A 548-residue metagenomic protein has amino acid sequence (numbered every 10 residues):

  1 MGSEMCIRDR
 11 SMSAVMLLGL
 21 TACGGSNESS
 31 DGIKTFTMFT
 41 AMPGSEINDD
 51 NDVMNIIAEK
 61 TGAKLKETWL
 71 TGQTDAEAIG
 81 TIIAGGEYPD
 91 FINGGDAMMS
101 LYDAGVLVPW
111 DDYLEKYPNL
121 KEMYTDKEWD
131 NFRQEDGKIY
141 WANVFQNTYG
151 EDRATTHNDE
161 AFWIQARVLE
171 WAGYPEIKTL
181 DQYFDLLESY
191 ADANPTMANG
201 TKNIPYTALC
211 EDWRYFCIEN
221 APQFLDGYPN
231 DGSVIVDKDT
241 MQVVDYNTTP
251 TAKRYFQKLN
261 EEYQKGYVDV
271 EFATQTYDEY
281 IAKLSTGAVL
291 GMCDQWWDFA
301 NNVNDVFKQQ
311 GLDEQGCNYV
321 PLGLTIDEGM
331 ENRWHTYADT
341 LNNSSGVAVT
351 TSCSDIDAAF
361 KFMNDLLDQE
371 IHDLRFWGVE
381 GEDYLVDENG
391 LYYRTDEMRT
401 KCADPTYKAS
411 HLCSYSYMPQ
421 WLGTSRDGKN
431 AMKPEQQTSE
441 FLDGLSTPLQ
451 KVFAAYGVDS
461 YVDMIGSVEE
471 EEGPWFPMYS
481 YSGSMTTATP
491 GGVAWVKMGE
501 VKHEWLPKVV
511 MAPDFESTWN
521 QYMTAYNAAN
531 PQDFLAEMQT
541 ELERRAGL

Functional and structural regions predicted by a protein language model:
M1-I7: Short, small-residue-biased leader/transition segments that mark boundaries at the very start of proteins
R10-G19: Bacterial N-terminal signal peptides
L18-Q182, E219-N220, D226-I235, T240-N247 (+1 more regions): Conserved N-terminal structural module of periplasmic/extracytoplasmic solute-binding proteins
I33-F36, T61-L65, G85-D90, A104-V108 (+6 more regions): Loop/turn elements at helix/coil->beta-strand transitions in domains of secreted/extracellular proteins
A41, D373-E504: Conserved small-residue motifs centered on glycine
S100-D112, K138, P195, N302-R333: Ligand-binding "clamshell"
V106-R133, L187-A191, T201-V236, L290-E314: Carboxylate/His-rich catalytic cores and anion/metal-binding grooves
K138, N143-F216, D237-K283, A288-M292 (+2 more regions): Helix-loop-helix "hinge/cap" segment bordering the ligand-binding cleft or interdomain interface
